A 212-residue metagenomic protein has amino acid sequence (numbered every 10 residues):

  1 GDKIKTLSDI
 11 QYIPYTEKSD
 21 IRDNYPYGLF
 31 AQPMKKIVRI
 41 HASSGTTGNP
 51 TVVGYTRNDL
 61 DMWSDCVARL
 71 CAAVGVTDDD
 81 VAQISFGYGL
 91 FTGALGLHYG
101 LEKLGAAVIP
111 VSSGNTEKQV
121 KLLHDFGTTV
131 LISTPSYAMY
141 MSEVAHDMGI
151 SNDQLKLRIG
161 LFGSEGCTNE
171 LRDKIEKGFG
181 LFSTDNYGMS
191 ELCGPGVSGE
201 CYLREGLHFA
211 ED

Functional and structural regions predicted by a protein language model:
G1-A42, G48-D65, R69-A73, D79: Nucleotide 5′-phosphate-binding alpha/beta core
D2-K3, V76, I150, L181: Helix N-cap/coil-helix junction residues
K5, P14-E17, Q83, I109 (+2 more regions): Hydrophobic/aromatic beta-strand patches that form the interior of the parallel beta-sheet core in alpha/beta enzyme
T47-P50, G89, S190: Gly/Ser/Thr-rich beta-alpha loop segments that engage phosphate groups in nucleotides
T56-L70, V81-Y140: AMP-binding/adenylate-forming
A72-V76, G100, S151-N152: Glycine-rich helix-loop-beta junction characteristic of Rossmann-like nucleotide cofactor-binding loops
D78-D79, L157: Phosphate-coordination loops involved in phosphoryl transfer and adenosine-cofactor binding
L104-D212: Active-site glycine/GP-rich loop and adjacent strand/helix microenvironment that borders small-molecule binding pockets
